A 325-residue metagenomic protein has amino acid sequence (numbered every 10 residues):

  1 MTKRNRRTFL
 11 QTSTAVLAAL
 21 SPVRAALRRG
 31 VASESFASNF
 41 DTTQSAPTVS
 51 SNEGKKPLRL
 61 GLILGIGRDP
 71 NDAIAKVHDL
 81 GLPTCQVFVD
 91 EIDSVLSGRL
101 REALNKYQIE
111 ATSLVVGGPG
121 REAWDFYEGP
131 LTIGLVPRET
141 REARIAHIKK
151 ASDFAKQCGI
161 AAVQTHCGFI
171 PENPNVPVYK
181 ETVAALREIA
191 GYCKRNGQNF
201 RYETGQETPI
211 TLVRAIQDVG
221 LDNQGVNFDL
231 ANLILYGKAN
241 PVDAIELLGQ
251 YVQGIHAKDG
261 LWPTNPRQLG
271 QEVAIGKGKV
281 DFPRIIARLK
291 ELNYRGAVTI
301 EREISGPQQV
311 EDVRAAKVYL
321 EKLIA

Functional and structural regions predicted by a protein language model:
M1-L17: N-terminal secretory signal peptides and thylakoid transit peptides that target proteins across membranes
S13-L20, R68-N71, A123-G225, V310: Active-site acidic/histidine proton-transfer and metal-coordination neighborhood in alpha/beta enzyme cores
R24-G65, K76: C-terminal segment of N-terminal export signals and the immediately downstream linker at the start of the mature
S51-K55, I74-D79, V95-V115, S152-G159 (+4 more regions): Acidic (Asp/Glu)-rich catalytic clusters
L58-L64, C85-V87, A111-V116, V163-T165 (+4 more regions): Hydrophobic faces of well-ordered beta-strands that scaffold small-molecule active sites in alpha/beta enzyme cores
L64-N71, V87-R99, I170-P174, G205-I210 (+4 more regions): Acidic-and-aromatic substrate-binding clefts and catalytic sites of carbohydrate-active enzymes
V77, C85, A155, I255 (+3 more regions): Conserved, mostly hydrophobic/aromatic
T84-C85, L114, V183-K279: Acidic/histidine-rich catalytic cores of soluble enzymes
